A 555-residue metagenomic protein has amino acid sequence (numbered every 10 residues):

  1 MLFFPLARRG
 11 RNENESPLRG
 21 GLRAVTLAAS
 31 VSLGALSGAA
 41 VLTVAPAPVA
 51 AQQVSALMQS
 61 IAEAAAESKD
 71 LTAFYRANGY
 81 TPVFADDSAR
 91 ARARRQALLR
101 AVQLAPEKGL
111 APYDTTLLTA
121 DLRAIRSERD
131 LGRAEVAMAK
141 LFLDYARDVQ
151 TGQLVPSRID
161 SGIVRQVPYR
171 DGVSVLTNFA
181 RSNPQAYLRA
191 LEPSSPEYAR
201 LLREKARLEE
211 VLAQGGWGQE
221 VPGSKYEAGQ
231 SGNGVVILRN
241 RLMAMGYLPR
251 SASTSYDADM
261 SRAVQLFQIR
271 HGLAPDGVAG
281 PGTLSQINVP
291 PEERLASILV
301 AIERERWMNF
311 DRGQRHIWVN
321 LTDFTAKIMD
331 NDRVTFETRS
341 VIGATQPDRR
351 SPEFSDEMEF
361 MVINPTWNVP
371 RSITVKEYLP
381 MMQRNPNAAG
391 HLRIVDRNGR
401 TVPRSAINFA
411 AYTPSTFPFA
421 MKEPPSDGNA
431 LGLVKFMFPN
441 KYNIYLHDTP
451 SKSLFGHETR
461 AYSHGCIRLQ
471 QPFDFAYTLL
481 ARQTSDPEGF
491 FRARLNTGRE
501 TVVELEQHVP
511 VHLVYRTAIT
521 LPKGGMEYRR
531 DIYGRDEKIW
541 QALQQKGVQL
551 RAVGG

Functional and structural regions predicted by a protein language model:
M1-G20: N-terminal secretory signal peptides that target proteins for export/translocation
L2-F3, A51-D70, F74-R76, V136 (+3 more regions): Well-ordered beta-sheet/strand-loop patches within structured domains
R8, G20-L22, A51, A56: N-terminal, cleavable Sec-dependent signal peptides of secreted/periplasmic/extracellular proteins
G21, P46, R239: Replace "Mg2+/Mn2+-dependent" with "divalent metal-dependent
A24-T43: Bacterial N-terminal signal peptides
A39-L42, P46-Q53: Boundary at the C-terminal end of the N-terminal hydrophobic targeting segment
Q52-Y169: Cationic-aromatic interfacial patches
